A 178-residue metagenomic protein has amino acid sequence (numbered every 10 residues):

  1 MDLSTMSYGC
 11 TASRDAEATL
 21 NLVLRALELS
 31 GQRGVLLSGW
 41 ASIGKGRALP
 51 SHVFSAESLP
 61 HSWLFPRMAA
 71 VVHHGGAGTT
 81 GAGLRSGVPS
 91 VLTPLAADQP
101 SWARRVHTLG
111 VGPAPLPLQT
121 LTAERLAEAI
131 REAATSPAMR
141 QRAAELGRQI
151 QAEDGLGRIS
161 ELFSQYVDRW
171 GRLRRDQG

Functional and structural regions predicted by a protein language model:
M1-A70: Donor-nucleotide binding loops and adjacent catalytic segments primarily of GT-B fold Leloir glycosyltransferases
D15-T19, W102, G155: Residues at alpha-helix caps and immediate loop-helix transition turns in enzyme cores, especially N- and C-cap
E17-A18, R47-L49, G83-S86, R104-R105 (+1 more regions): Short amphipathic alpha-helical segments
A56-R105: A donor-sugar binding/catalytic signature common to diverse glycosyltransferases and related nucleotide-sugar
A97-A129: Change "using UDP/GDP/dTDP sugars" to "using nucleotide sugars
A123-G178: C-terminal amphipathic helix plus adjacent low-complexity, charged tail appended to glycosyltransferase catalytic
